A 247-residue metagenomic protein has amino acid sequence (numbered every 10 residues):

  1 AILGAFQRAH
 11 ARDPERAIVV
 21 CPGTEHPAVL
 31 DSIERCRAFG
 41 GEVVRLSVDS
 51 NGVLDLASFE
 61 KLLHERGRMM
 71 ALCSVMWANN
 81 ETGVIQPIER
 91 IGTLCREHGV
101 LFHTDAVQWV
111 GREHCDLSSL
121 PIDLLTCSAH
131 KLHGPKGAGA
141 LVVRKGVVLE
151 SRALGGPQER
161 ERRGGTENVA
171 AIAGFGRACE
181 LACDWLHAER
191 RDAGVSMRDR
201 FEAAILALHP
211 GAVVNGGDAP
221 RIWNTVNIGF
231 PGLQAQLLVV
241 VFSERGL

Functional and structural regions predicted by a protein language model:
A1-L247: Pyridoxal 5′-phosphate
